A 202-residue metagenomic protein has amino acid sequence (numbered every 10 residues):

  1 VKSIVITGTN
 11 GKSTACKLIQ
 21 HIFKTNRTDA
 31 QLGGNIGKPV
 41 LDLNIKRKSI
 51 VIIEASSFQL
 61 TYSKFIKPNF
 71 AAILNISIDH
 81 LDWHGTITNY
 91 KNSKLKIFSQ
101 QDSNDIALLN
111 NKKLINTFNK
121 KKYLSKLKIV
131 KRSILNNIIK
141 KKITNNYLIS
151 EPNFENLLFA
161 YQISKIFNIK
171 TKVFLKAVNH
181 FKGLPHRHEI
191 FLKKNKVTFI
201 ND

Functional and structural regions predicted by a protein language model:
V1-A107, N116-L124: Phosphate-binding loop of NTP-binding sites
K2, N89, N136-S150: Short, surface-exposed amphipathic charged segments that create phosphate/polyanion-binding patches used for binding
D29, N146-N201: Nucleotide phosphate-binding/pyrophosphate-handling subdomain across enzymes that bind or process nucleotide phosphates
G34-I36, I53-A55, L109-N111, K131 (+2 more regions): Short loop/edge segments at beta-strand edges and connector loops that shape dinucleotide/nucleotide cofactor-binding
I76-S77, K112-L114, S133-L135, F167: Glycine-rich beta-alpha junction loops
D105-I106, N110-K112, L124-T144, N156: Structured N-terminal alpha/beta-domain signature that marks small ligand/cofactor-binding or signaling modules
K122-I138, E151, L175-N179, E189: Beta-strand->loop->alpha-helix junctions that form or flank phosphate-binding loops in nucleotide-handling enzymes
